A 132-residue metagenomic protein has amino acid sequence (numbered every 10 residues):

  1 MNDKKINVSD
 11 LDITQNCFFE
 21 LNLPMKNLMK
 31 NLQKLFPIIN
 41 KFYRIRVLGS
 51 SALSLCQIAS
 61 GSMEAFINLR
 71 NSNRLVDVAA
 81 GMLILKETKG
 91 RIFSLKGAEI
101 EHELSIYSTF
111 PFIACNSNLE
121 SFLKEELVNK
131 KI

Functional and structural regions predicted by a protein language model:
M1-I6: Contiguous, small/hydrophobic- and glycine-enriched helical/loop subdomains that border and often "cap" functional
V8-I132: An extended, acidic
